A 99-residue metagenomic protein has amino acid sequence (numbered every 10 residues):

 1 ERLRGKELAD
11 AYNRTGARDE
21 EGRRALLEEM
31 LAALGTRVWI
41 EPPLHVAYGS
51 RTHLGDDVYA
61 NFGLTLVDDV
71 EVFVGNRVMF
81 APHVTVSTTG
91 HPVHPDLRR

Functional and structural regions predicted by a protein language model:
E1-R37, V93: Terminal amphipathic alpha-helical/low-complexity segments used for targeting or macromolecular assembly
A32-L34, V38, V46, V72: Hydrophobic beta-strand core residues of beta-sandwich domains
L44-L54, Y59-R99: Flexible, glycine/small-residue-enriched loop-and-beta-strand segment within the central core of proteins
